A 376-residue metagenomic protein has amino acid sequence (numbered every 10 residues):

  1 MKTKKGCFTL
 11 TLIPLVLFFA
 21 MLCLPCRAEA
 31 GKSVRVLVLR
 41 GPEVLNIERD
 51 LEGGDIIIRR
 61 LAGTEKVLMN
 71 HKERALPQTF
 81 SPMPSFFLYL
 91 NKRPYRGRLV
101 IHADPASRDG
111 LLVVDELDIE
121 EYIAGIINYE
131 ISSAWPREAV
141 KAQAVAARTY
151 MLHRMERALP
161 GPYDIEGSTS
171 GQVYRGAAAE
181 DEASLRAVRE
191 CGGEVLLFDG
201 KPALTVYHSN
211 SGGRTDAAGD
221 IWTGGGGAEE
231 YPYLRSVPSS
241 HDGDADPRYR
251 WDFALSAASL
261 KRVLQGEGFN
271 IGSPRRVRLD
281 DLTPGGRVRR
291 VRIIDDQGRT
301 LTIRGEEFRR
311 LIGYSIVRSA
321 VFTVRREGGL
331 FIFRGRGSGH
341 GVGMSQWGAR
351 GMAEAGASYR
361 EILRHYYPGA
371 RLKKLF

Functional and structural regions predicted by a protein language model:
K2-F376: Conserved, single-site charged/polar hotspot
